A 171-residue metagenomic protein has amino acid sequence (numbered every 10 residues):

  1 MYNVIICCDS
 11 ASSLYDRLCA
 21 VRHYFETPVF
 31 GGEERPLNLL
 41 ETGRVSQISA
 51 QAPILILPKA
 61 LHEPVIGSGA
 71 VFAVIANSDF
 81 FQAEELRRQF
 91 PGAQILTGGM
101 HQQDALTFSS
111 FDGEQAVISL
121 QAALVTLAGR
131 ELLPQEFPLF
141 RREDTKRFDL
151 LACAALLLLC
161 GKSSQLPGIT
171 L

Functional and structural regions predicted by a protein language model:
M1-S78, A83-A93: Phosphate-binding loop of NTP-binding sites
D79, E84, G92-Q103, F111-G113: Conserved catalytic-core segment of NTP-binding enzymes
G99-L171: Adenine nucleotide phosphate-binding catalytic loops in nucleotide-utilizing enzymes
